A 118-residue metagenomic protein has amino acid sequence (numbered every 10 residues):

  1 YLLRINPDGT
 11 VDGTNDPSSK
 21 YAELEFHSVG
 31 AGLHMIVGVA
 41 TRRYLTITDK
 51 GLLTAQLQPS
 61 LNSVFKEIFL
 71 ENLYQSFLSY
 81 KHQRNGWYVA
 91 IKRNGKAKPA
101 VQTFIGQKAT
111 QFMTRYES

Functional and structural regions predicted by a protein language model:
Y1-S118: Lectin-like carbohydrate-binding module/patch detector with strong preference for beta-trefoil
